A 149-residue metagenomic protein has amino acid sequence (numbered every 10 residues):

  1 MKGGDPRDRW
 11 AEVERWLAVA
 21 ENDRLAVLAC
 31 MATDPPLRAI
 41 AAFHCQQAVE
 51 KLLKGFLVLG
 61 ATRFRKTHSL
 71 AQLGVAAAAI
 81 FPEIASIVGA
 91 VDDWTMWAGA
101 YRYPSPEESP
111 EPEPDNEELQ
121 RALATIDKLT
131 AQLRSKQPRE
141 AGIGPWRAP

Functional and structural regions predicted by a protein language model:
M1-P149: Terminal alpha-helical segments
